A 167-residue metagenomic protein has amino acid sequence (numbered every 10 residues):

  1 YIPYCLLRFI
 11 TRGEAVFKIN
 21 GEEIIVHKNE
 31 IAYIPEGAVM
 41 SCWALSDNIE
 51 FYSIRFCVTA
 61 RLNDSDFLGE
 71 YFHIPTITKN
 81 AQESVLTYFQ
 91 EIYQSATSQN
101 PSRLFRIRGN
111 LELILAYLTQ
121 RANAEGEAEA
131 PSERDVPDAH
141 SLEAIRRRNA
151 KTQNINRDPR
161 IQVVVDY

Functional and structural regions predicted by a protein language model:
Y1-H27, L45-S46, R61-S65, G69-H73: Generic protein-terminus/edge-of-domain signal
P3, I107, R157: Short, conserved glycine- and acidic-residue-centered signature motifs in active-site or ligand-binding loops
T11, T119, D166: Short, locally clustered residues in the helix-turn-helix/winged-helix DNA-binding domain
I31-P101, L111-P131: A hydrophobic/aromatic-rich effector-binding and dimerization subdomain of bacterial HTH-type transcriptional regulators
Q82-L86, A130-Y167: A short, Lys/Arg-enriched amphipathic alpha-helix from helix-turn-helix/homeodomain DNA-binding modules
S102-L104, I155-N156: Cytosolic nucleotide-utilizing catalytic cores of signal-transduction proteins
